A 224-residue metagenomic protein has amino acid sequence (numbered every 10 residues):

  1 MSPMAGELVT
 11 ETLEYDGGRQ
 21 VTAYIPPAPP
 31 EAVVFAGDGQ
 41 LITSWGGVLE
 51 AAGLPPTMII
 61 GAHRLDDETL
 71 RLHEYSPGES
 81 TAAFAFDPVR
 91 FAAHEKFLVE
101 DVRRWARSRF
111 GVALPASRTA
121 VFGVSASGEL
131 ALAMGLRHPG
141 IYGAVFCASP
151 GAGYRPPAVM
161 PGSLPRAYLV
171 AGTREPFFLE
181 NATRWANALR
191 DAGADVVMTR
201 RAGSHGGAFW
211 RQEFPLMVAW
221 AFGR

Functional and structural regions predicted by a protein language model:
M1-R224: Non-catalytic cap/lid and distal C-terminal segments of serine-dependent acyl enzymes
